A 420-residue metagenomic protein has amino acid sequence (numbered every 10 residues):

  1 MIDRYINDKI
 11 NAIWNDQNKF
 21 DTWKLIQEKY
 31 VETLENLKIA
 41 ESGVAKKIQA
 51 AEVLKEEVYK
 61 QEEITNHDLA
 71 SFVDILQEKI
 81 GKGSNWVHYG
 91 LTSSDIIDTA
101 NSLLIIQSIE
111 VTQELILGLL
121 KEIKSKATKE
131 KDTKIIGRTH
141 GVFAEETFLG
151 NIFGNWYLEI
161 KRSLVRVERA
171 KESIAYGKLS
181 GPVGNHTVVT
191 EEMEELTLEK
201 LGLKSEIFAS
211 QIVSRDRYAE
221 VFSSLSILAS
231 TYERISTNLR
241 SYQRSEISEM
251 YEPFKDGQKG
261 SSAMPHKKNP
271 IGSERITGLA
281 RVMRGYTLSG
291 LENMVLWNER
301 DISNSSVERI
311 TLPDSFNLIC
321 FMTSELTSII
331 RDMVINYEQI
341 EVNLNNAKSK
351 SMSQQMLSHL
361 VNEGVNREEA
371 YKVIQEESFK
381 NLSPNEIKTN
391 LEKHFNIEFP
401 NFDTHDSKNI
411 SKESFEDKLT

Functional and structural regions predicted by a protein language model:
M1-I26, I39, K60-N66, K82-G83 (+1 more regions): Glycine-rich cofactor/substrate-binding loops
A12-K19, E57-I64, D68, H88 (+13 more regions): Non-transmembrane, amphipathic alpha-helical segments
N18-K29, E114-L117, K121, S226 (+1 more regions): Alpha-helical bundle segments that constitute or directly flank the non-heme di-iron/ferroxidase center
L34-S42, I106-V111, V167-G177: Inter-helical turn/loop segments and adjacent helix faces that build the functional surface of alpha-helical bundle
I48-E52, S93-I96: Short, charge-rich amphipathic alpha-helices with coiled-coil/heptad character
L54, H67-W86, L117, E145-L296: Internal glycine-rich alpha/beta core junctions
L91-N101, V183, E233-R234: Conserved phosphate/anionic-ligand binding catalytic regions in large, soluble enzymes, centered on
I96-A144, K204-R217, R300-S303, D403: Long, non-coiled-coil amphipathic alpha-helical linker/lever segments that couple catalytic cores to other domains
